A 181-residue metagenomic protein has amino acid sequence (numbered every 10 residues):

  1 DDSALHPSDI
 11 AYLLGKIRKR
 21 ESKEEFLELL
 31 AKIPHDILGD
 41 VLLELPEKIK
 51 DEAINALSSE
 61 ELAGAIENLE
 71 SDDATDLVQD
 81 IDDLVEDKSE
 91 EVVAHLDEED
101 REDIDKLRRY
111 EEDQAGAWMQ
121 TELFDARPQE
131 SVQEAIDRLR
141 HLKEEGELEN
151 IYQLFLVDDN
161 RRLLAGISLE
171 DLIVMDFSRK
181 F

Functional and structural regions predicted by a protein language model:
D1-F181: Hydrophobic packing positions in regular secondary-structure scaffolds
